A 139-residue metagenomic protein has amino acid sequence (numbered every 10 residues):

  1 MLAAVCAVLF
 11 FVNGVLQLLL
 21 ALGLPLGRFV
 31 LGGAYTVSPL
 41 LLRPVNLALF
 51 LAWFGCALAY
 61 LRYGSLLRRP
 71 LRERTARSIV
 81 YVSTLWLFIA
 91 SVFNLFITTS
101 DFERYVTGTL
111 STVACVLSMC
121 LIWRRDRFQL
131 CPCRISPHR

Functional and structural regions predicted by a protein language model:
L2-L18, T107, S111-L117: Alpha-helical transmembrane segments of integral membrane proteins, especially early/N-terminal helices
A3, A21-A48, L66: Interfacial loop at the N-terminal end of multi-pass membrane proteins
G14-L24, W53-Y60, N94-I97: C-terminal TM-helix exit segments that contain a strictly Trp-centered aromatic cap at the helix terminus
N46-A57, L87-F88, S111: Core segments of transmembrane alpha-helices that mediate helix-helix packing or line hydrophobic substrate/ligand
S65-Y81: Loop-to-transmembrane helix junctions at the membrane interface
R77-F93: Hydrophobic alpha-helical membrane segments
S91-V106: Membrane-helix boundary connector in multi-pass membrane proteins
V113-L130: Membrane-water interface at the C-terminal end of transmembrane alpha helices
